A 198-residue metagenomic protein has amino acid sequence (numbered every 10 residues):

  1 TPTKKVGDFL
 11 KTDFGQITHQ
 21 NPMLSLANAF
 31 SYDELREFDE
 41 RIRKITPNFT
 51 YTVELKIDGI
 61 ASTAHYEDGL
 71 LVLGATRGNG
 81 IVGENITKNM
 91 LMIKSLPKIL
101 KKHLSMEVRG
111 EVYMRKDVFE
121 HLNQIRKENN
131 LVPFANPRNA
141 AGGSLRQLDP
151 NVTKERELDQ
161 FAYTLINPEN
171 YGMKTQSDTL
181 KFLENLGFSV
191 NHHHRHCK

Functional and structural regions predicted by a protein language model:
T1-K198: RNA/tRNA-interacting regions in translation and RNA-turnover enzymes
